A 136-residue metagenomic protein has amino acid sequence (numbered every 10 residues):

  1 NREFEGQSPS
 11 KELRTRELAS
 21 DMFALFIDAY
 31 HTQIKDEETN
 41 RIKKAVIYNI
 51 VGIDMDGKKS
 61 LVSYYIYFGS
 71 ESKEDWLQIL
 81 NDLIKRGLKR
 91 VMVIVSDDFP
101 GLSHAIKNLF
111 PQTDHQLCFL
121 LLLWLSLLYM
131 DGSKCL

Functional and structural regions predicted by a protein language model:
N1-R2, E71, L117, D131: General structural signal for secondary-structure boundaries
R2-S96, P100, H104, N108-Q112: RNase H-like nuclease fold core
F110-M130: Inter-helix linker motif
S133-L136: Acidic/polar active-site rim loop that often engages polyanionic ligands
